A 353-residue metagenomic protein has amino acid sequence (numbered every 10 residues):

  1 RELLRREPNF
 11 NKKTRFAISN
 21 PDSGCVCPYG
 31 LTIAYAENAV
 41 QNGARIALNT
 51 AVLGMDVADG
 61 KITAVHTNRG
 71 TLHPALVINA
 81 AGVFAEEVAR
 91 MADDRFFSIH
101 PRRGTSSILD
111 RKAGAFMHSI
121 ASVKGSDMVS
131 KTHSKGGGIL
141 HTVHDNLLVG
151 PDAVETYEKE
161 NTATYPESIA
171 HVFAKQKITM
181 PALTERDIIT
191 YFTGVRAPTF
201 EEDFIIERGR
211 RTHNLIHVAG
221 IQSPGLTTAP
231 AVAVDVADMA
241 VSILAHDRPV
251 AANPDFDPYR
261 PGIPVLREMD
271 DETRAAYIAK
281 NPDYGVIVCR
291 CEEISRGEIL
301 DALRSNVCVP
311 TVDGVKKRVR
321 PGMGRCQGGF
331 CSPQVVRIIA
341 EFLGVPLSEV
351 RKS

Functional and structural regions predicted by a protein language model:
R1-L48, G54-K61, H66, P198-T199: Flavin (FAD/FMN) cofactor-binding and adjacent substrate-gating region of FAD-dependent oxidoreductase domains
A34, S134, V143-H144, E155-I287 (+3 more regions): C-terminal catalytic lobe of FAD-dependent flavoproteins
L48-T50, I189-T190: Short loop/edge segments at beta-strand edges and connector loops that shape dinucleotide/nucleotide cofactor-binding
M55-G150, V154-A163, A174, L183 (+1 more regions): Flavin-dependent oxidoreductases
E160, S295-N306, G329-L347: Iron-sulfur (Fe-S) cluster-binding segments and ferredoxin-like electron-carrier domains, especially [2Fe-2S]
D238, A245, L347-S353: Iron-sulfur (Fe-S) cluster-binding modules
C289-C291, C326, C331: Short cysteine clusters
